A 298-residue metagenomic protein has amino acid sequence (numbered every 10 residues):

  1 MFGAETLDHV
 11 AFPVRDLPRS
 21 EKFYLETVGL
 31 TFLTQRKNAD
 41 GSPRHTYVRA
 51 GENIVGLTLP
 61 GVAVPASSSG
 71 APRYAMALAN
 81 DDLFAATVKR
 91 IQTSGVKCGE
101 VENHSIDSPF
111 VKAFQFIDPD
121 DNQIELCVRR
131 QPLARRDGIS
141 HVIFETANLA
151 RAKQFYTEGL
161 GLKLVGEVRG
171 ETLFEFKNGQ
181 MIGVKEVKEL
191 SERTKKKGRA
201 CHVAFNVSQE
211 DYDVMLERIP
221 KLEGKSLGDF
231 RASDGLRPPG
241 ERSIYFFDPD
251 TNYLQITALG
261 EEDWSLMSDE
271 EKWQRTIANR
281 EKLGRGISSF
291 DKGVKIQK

Functional and structural regions predicted by a protein language model:
M1-E5, A134: Extreme N-terminus of proteins, especially the signal/transit-peptide cleavage junction and the first residues
F2, F12-V55, I143-K188: Core segments of cupin and vicinal oxygen chelate
T6-R15, T46-R49, V64-Q92, K112-I117 (+4 more regions): Vicinal oxygen chelate
K37-A39, V62, I106, Q131: Short polar/acidic secondary-structure junctions
T46-Y47, V64-A66, S105-I106, A134 (+3 more regions): Short secondary-structure boundary/capping segments
P60-V62, V128-P132, V187-K188: Acetyl-CoA-dependent GNAT
V88-R135, E217, K221-K298: Vicinal oxygen chelate
R136-I143, A150-K153, T157-G235, R242 (+4 more regions): Structured core of small recognition/catalytic domains
